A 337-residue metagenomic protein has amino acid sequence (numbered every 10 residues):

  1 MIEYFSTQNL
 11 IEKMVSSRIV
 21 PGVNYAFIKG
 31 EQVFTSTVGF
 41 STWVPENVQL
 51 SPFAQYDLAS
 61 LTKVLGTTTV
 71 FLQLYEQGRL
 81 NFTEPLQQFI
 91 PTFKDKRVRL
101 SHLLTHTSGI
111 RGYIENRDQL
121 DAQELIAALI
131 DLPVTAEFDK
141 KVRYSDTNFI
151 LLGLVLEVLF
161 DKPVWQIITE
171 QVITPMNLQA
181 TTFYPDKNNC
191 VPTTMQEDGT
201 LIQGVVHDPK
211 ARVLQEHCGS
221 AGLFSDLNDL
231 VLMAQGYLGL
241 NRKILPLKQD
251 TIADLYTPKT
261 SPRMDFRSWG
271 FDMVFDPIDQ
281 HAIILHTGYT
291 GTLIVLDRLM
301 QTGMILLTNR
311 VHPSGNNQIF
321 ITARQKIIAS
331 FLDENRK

Functional and structural regions predicted by a protein language model:
I2, T62, G66, T147 (+1 more regions): A generic structural signal for residues located within well-ordered alpha-helices of large catalytic or ligand-binding
Y4-E12: Short amphipathic alpha-helical segments
I11-E12, Y25, E31, A54-F82 (+3 more regions): Active-site SXXK
I11-Q49, T105, R117-D118, S268-M273 (+2 more regions): A short, well-structured edge-of-sheet supersecondary motif
T42-D146, K162, G315: Active-site-proximal loop and beta-strand segments within enzyme catalytic domains
R97-A282: Short, surface-exposed loop or secondary-structure junction motifs that flank catalytic or metal-binding residues
E216-G222, I284-L296, L307-S314: Glycine-rich phosphate/pyrophosphate-binding beta-alpha loops
P313-K337: Short, gly/Ser/Thr-rich active-site loops of penicillin-recognizing serine hydrolases
